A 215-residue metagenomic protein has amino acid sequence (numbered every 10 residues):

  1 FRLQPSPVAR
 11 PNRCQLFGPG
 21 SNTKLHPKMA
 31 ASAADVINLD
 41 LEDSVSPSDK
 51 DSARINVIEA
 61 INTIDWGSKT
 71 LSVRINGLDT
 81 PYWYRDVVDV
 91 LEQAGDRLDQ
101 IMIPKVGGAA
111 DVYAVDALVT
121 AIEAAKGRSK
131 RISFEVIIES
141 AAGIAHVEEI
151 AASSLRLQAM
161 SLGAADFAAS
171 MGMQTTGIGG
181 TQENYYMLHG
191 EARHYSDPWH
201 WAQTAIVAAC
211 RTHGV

Functional and structural regions predicted by a protein language model:
F1-V215: Expand to "…catalyze enediolate/carbanion chemistry for C-C bond making/breaking, isomerization, decarboxylation
